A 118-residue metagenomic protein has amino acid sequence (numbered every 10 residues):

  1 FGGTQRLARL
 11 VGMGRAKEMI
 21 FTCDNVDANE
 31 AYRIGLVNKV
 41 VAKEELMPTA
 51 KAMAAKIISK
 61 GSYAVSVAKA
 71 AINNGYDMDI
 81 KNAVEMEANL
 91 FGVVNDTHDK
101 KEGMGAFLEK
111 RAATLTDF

Functional and structural regions predicted by a protein language model:
F1-I20, I34, T49-A55: CoA-thioester-processing core
L7, A31, A68, F107: Terminal peptide-recognition signature
M19-I20, A71, L90-N95: Helix-loop "lid/cap" segments that line or gate small-molecule binding pockets
C23-E30: Acidic, divalent-metal-coordinating active-site segment for phosphoryl/phosphodiester hydrolysis, typified by short
A28, V37-E85, H98, L115-F118: C-terminal long alpha-helix characteristic of the crotonase
I34-G35, K110: Structural motif
D96-K100, A106: Interdomain hinge/lid region at the active-site interface of Rossmann-like NAD(P)-dependent oxidoreductases
G105-F118: Terminal low-complexity tails and localization/encapsulation signals of metabolic enzymes
